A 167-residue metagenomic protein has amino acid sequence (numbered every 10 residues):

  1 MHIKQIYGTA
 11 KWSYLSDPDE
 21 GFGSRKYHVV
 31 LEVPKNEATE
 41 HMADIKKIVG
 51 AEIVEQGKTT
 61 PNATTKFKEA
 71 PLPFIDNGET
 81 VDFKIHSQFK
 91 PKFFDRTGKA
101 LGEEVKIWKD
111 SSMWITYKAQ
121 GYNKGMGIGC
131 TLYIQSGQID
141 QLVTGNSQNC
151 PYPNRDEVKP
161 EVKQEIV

Functional and structural regions predicted by a protein language model:
M1-H86: OB-fold ssDNA-binding interfaces and closely related basic DNA-contact patches used across DNA replication/repair
Y14, D19-G21, K90, A100-L101 (+1 more regions): Residue-level detector of solvent-exposed, low-hydrophobicity positions
K35-T39, F89, N123, V143: Residues that cap or initiate secondary-structure elements
V54-G127: Structured, beta-strand-rich domain cores that present glycine/charged loop surfaces used to bind extended ligands
L101-V167: Compact mixed alphabeta submodule
